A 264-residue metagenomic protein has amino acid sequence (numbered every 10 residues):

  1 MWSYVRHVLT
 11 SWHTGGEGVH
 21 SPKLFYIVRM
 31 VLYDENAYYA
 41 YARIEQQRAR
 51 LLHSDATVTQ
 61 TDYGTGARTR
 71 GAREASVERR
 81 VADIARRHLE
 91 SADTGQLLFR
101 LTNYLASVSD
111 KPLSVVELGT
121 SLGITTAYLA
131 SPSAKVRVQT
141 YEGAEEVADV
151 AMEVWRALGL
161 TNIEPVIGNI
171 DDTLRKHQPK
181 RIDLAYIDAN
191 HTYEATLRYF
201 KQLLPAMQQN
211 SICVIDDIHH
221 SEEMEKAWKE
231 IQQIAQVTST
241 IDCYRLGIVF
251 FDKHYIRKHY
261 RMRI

Functional and structural regions predicted by a protein language model:
M1-Y186, H191-I212, H219-I264: A short alpha-helical cap/connector motif
